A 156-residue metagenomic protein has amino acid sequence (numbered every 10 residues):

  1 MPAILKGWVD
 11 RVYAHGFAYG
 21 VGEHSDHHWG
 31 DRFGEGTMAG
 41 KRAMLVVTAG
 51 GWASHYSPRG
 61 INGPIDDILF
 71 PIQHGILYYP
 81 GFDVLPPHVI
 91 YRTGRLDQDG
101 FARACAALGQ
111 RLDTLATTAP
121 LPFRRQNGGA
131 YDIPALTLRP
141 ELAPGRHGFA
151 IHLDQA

Functional and structural regions predicted by a protein language model:
M1-Q73: Helix-loop-strand module that forms the ligand-binding subsite of alpha/beta enzymes
S54-Q155: Glycine-rich phosphate/pyrophosphate-binding loop and the adjoining helix
